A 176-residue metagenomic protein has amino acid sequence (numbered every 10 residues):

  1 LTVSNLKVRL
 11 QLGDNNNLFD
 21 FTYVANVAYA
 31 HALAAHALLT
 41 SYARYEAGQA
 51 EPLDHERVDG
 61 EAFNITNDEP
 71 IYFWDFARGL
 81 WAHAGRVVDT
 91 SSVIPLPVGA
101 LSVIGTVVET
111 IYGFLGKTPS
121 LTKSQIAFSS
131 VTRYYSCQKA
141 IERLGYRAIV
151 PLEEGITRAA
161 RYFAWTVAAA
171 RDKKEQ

Functional and structural regions predicted by a protein language model:
L1-L39, L80: NAD(P)-dependent short-chain dehydrogenase/reductase
N15-F19, S120-S129: A recurrent flexible, glycine/aromatic-enriched loop bordering the glycosyltransferase active site that acts as
F19-A25, I71, Y135, V150: Residue-level signal for the nucleotide or nucleotide-sugar donor/cofactor binding architecture
V27, H31, I65, F76 (+2 more regions): Non-catalytic, hydrophobic alpha-helical segments
A37-S120, R158, A170-E175: Mid/C-terminal beta-alpha module of Rossmann-like enzyme folds, strongest in SDR-family dehydrogenases/epimerases
F73, S124-C137: Active-site loop of classical SDR/Rossmann-like NAD(P)-dependent oxidoreductases, centered on the catalytic Tyr-X3-Lys
Y135-R143, R147, P151-Q176: Amphipathic terminal alpha-helices
